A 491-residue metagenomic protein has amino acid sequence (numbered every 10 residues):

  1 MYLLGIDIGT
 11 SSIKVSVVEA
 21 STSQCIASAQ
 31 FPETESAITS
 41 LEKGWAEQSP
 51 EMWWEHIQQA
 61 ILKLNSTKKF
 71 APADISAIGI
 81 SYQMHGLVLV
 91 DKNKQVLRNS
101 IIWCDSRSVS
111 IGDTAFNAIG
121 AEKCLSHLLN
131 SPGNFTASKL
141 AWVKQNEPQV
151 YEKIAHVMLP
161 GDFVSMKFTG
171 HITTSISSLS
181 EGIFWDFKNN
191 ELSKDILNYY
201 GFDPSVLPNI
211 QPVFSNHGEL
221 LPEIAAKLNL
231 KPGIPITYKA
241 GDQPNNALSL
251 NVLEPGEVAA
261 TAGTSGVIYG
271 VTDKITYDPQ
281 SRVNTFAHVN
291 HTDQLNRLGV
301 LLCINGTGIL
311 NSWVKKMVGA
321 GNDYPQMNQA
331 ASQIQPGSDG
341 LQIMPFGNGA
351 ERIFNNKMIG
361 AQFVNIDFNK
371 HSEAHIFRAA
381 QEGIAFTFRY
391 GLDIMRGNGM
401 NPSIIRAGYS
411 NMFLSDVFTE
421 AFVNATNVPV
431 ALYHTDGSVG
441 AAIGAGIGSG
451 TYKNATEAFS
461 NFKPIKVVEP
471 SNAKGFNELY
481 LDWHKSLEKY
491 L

Functional and structural regions predicted by a protein language model:
M1-R98, S110, T114, S126 (+8 more regions): N-terminal glycine/serine-rich phosphate-binding loop of ATP-dependent small-molecule kinases, especially carbohydrate
L3-G5, V17, V109, T114-T173 (+4 more regions): Active-site core segments that coordinate phosphate-bearing ligands/cofactors across diverse enzyme families
Q30-F31, I101-I102, S178: Residue-level structural signal for beta-strand termini and adjacent loop
A71-D74, V206, A385, N401: Short loop/turn motifs at secondary-structure junctions
L97-S100, E257: Conserved PLP-anchoring active-site segment centered on the Schiff-base-forming lysine
D105: Carbohydrate-associated surface elements
P208-N216, N328-S332: Short linear loop/turn motifs
